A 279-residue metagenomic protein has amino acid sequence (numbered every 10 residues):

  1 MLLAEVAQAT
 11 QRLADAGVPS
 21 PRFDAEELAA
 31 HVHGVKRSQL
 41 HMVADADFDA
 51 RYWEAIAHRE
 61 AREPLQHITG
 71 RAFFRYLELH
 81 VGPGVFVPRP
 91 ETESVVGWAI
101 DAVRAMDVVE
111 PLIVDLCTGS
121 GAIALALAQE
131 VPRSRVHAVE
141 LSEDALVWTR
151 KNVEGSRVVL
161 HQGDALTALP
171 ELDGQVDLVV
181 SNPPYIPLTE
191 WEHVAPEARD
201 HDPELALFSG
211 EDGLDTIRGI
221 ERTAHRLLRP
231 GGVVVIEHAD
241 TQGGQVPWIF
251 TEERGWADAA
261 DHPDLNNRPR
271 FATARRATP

Functional and structural regions predicted by a protein language model:
M1-H41: Non-catalytic accessory regions of SAM-dependent methyltransferases
L13, V103, V153, A224 (+1 more regions): Conserved hydrophobic residues forming the short capping helix/wall of the S-adenosyl-L-methionine
R22, A29-A102: Conserved AdoMet
L28, R62, T92, I123 (+7 more regions): Residue-level signal for inorganic ion chemistry
E78, R135, R157-V159, A257-A260: Conserved beta-strand segments of alpha/beta enzyme cores
S94-H193, G219: Conserved SAM/SAH cofactor-binding pocket of Class I
S156, Y185-T216: Mobile active-site "lid"/loop adjacent to the S-adenosyl-L-methionine
E211-R275: Conserved Class I SAM-dependent methyltransferase catalytic core
